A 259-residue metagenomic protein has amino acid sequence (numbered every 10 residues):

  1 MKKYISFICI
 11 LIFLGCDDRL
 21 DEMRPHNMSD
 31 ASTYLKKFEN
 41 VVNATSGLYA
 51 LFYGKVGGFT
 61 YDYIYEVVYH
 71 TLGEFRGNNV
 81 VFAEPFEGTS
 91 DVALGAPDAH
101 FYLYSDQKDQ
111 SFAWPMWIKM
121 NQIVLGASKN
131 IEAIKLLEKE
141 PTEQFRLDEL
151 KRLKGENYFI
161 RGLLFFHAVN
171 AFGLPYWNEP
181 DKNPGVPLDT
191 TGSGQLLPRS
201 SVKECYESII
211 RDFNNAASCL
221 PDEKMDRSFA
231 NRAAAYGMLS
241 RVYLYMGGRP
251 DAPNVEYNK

Functional and structural regions predicted by a protein language model:
M1-P25: Bacterial Sec-dependent N-terminal signal peptides
C16-E74: Membrane-proximal, proline-rich intrinsically disordered regions
D17-R19, A233, M238-K259: Aromatic-residue-lined binding/catalytic grooves and analogous aromatic/hydrophobic interfacial grooves in multimeric
T89-F172, S200, N215-M225: Conserved, well-structured interaction surfaces
V169-Y176, K224, Y245-A252: Short coil/turn linking the two alpha-helices of tandem helical-hairpin repeats
D212, C219, E256-K259: Alpha-helical solenoid repeat scaffolds, predominantly canonical TPR units
